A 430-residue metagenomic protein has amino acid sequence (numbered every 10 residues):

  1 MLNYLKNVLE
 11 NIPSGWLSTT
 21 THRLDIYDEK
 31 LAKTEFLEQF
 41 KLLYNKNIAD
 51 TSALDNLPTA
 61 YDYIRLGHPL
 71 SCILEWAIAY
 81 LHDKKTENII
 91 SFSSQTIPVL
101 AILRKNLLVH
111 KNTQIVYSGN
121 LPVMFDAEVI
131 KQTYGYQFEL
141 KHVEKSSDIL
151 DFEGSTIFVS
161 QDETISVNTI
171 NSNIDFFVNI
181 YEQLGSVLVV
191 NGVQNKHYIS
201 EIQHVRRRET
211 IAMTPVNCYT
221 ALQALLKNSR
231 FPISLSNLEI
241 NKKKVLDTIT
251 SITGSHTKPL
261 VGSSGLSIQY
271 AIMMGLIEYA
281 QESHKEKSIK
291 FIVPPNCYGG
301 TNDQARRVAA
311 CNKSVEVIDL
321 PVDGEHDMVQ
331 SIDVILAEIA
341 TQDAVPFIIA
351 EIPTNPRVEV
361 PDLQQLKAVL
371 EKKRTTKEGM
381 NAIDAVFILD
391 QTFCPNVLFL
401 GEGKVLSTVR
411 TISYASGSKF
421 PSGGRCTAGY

Functional and structural regions predicted by a protein language model:
M1, I73, A77, K85 (+3 more regions): Domain-scale detector for complete catalytic domains at protein termini or as standalone homologs
M1-P69, W76-Y80, K84-K85, Q137-S251 (+1 more regions): N-terminal "arm"/small-domain region of PLP-dependent enzymes with the aminotransferase-like
I48-S52, C72, G403, R410-S413: Membrane-targeting and insertion segments and their boundary/processing signals
S94-R206, T248-T250, K258-Y430: Conserved PLP-enzyme active-site core in the AAT-like
